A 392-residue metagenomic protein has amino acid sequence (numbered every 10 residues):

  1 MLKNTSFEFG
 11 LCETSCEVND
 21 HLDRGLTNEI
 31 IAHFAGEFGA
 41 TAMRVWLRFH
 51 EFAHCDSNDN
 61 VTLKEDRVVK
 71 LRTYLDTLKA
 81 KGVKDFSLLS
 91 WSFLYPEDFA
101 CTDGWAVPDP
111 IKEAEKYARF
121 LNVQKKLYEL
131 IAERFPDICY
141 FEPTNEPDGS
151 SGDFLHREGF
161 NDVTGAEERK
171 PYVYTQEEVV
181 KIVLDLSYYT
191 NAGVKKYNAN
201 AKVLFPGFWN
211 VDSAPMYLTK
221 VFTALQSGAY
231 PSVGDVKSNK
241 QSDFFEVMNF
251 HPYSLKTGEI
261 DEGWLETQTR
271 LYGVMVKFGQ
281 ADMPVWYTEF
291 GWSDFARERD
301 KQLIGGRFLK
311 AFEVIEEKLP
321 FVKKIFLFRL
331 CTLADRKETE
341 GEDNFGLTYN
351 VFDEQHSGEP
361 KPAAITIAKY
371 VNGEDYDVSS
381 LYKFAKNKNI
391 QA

Functional and structural regions predicted by a protein language model:
M1-R48: Boundary/entry segment of secreted carbohydrate-active catalytic domains
L2-K3, I30-G39, R72-F86, I131-P136 (+4 more regions): Acidic (Asp/Glu)-rich catalytic clusters
E8-E13, T41-R48, D85-S90, C139-P143 (+4 more regions): Structural recognition of the beta-strand scaffold that forms the well-ordered cores of secreted hydrolase catalytic
T14-V18, R48-F52, S92-P96, N145-S150 (+4 more regions): Solvent-exposed loop/turn segments at secondary-structure junctions within structured extracellular/periplasmic domains
D20-A35, L121-I131, M216-S238, G305-V314: Short, acidic/polar
L22, T62, E158-Y174, R297-L303 (+2 more regions): Aromatic-rich peripheral "rim/lid" segments of glycoside hydrolase catalytic domains that contact and position glycan
A35-D212: Substrate-binding cleft and catalytic face of glycoside hydrolase catalytic domains, especially the flexible beta-alpha
V173-G305, D353-E354: Noncatalytic carbohydrate-binding groove/subsite architecture in carbohydrate-active enzymes
